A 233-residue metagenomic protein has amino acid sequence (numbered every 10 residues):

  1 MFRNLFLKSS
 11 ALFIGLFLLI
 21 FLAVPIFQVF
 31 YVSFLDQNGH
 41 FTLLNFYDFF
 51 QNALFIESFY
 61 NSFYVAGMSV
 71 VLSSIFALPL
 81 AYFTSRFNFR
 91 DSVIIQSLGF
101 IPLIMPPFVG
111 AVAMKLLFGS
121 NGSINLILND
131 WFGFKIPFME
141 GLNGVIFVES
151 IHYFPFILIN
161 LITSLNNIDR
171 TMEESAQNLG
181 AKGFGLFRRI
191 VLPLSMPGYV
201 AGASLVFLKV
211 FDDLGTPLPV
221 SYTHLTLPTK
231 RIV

Functional and structural regions predicted by a protein language model:
F2, F6-G39, Q51-N166, L194-L214: Membrane-water interface segments at the C-terminal ends of transmembrane alpha-helices in multi-pass inner-membrane
T42-F50: A short amphipathic helical element positioned immediately N-terminal to and/or at the very start of a transmembrane
R90, A181-K182: Short coil/turn motifs that cap or connect alpha-helices
M172: Helix-turn-helix DNA-binding elements, focusing on the entry/boundary residues of the two helices that contact DNA
A176, T223-T229: Conserved small/polar residues in nucleotide/adenosyl-binding loops
L179-G180, P193: Glycine/proline-centered hinge or cleavage motifs at structural transition points of membrane proteins
P217: Contiguous mid-protein beta-loop-alpha structural module that forms a pocket-lining wall or clamp of enzyme active
